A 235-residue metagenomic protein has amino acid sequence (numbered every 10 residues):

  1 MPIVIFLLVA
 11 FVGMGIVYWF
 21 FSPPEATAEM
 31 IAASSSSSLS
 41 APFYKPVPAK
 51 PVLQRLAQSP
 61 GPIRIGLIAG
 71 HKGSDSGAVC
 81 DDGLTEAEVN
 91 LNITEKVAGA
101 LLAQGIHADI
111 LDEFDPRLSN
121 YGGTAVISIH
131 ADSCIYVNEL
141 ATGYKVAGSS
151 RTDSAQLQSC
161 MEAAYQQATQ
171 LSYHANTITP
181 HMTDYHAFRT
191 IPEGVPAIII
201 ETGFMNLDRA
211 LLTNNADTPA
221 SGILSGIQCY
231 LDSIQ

Functional and structural regions predicted by a protein language model:
P2-F20: Hydrophobic membrane-insertion alpha-helices, especially the h-region of bacterial N-terminal signal peptides
P24-L39: Ser/Thr/Pro/Gly-rich low-complexity linker/stalk segments immediately outside membranes or between
L39-G123, D132-Y136, L140-T142: Active-site histidine-acidic residue metal-binding/catalytic motifs, centered on HxH/HExxH-like signatures
L91-A98, G123-T124, S154-E162, Y185 (+2 more regions): Extracytoplasmic/secreted envelope proteins and their assembly/folding machinery, especially bacterial periplasmic
E95-I106, E162-Q170, L224-Q235: Sec-exported extracytoplasmic/periplasmic mature domains
Q104-P116, L171-P180, I234-Q235: Surface-exposed patches in mature extracellular/periplasmic domains of secreted proteins
S128-I135, T179-Q235: Active-site-adjacent mobile loop/cap segments within catalytic or ligand-binding domains
T152-H181: Active-site-adjacent substrate-binding region of metalloamidase/peptidase-like peptide-processing proteins
